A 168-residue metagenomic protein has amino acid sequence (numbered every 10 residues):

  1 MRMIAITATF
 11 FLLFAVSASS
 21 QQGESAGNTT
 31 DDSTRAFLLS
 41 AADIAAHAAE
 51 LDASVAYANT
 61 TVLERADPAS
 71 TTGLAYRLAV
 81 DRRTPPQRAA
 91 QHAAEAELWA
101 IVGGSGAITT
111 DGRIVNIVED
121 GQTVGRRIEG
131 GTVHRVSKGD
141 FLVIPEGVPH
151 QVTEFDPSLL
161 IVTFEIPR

Functional and structural regions predicted by a protein language model:
M1-A5: Positively charged n-region of N-terminal signal peptides that target proteins for export
I6-A15: Bacterial N-terminal signal peptides
S20-Q91, R126: A short, N-terminal "cap"/entry segment at the start of jelly-roll beta-barrel domains of the cupin/DSBH fold
A90, A96-A100, V133-H134, F141-L142: His/acidic/aromatic-lined binding-pocket segments of jelly-roll/cupin-type domains and related regulatory beta-sandwich
A93-I108, G112-I114, D120-Q122: Short, conserved beta-strand element in jelly-roll/cupin
V115-K138: An anionic, turn-rich surface loop/hairpin at beta-sheet edges that serves as a generic interaction/coordination patch
V136-P149, T153-F155: Conserved metal-binding segment of the jelly-roll/cupin
D156-R168: A short hydrophobic beta-strand segment most commonly corresponding to one strand of the jelly-roll/cupin
